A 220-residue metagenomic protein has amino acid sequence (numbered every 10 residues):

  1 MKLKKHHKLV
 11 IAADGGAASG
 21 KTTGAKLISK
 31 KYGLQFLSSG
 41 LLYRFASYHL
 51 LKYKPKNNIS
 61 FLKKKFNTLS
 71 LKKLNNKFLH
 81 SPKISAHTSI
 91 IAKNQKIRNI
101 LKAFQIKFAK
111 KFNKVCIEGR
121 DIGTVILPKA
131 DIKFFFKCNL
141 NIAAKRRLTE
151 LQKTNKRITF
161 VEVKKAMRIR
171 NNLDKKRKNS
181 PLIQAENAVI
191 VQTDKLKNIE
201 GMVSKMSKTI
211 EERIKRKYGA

Functional and structural regions predicted by a protein language model:
K2-K8: Phosphate-binding P-loop
I11-A13: Hydrophobic anchor at the beta1->P-loop junction of P-loop NTPases
A17: The conserved Walker
T22: Walker A/P-loop
S29-S39, K52-P55: Post-Walker A helix-loop "phosphate-sensing" segment adjacent to the P-loop in P-loop NTPases
L41-K114, D121-V125, N141, K145 (+5 more regions): ATP-dependent small-molecule kinase phosphotransfer cores that center on conserved nucleotide phosphate-binding segments
I132, Q184-G201: Phosphate-binding beta-loop-alpha motif at adenosine-nucleotide cofactor sites
